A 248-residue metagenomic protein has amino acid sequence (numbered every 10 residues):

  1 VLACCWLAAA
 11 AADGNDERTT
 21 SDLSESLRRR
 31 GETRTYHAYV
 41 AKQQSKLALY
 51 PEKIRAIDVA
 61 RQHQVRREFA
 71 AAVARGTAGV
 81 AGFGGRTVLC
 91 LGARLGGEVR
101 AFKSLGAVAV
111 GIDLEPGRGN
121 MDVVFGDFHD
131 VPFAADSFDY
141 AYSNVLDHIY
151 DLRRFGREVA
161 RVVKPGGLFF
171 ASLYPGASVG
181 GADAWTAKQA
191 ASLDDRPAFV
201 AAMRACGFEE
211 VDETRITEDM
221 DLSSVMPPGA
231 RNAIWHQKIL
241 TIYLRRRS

Functional and structural regions predicted by a protein language model:
T19-V80: Class I SAM-dependent methyltransferase Rossmann-like catalytic core, especially the SAM/SAH-binding loop
A81-R86: Short helix-loop-beta connector
T87-D130: Class I SAM-dependent methyltransferase SAM/SAH-binding core
H129-A141: A short acidic, Gly/Pro-enriched loop at the edge of an enzyme's catalytic core that lines a small-molecule cofactor
D139-L152: A short SAM/SAH-binding and catalytic strip from SAM-dependent methyltransferases
R153-L168: A short glycine-rich, Lys/Arg-flanked "PGG" loop and its adjoining helix->strand segment in the class I
F170-A202: Conserved class I S-adenosyl-L-methionine
C206-F208, T214-S248: Core SAM-dependent methyltransferase catalytic element
